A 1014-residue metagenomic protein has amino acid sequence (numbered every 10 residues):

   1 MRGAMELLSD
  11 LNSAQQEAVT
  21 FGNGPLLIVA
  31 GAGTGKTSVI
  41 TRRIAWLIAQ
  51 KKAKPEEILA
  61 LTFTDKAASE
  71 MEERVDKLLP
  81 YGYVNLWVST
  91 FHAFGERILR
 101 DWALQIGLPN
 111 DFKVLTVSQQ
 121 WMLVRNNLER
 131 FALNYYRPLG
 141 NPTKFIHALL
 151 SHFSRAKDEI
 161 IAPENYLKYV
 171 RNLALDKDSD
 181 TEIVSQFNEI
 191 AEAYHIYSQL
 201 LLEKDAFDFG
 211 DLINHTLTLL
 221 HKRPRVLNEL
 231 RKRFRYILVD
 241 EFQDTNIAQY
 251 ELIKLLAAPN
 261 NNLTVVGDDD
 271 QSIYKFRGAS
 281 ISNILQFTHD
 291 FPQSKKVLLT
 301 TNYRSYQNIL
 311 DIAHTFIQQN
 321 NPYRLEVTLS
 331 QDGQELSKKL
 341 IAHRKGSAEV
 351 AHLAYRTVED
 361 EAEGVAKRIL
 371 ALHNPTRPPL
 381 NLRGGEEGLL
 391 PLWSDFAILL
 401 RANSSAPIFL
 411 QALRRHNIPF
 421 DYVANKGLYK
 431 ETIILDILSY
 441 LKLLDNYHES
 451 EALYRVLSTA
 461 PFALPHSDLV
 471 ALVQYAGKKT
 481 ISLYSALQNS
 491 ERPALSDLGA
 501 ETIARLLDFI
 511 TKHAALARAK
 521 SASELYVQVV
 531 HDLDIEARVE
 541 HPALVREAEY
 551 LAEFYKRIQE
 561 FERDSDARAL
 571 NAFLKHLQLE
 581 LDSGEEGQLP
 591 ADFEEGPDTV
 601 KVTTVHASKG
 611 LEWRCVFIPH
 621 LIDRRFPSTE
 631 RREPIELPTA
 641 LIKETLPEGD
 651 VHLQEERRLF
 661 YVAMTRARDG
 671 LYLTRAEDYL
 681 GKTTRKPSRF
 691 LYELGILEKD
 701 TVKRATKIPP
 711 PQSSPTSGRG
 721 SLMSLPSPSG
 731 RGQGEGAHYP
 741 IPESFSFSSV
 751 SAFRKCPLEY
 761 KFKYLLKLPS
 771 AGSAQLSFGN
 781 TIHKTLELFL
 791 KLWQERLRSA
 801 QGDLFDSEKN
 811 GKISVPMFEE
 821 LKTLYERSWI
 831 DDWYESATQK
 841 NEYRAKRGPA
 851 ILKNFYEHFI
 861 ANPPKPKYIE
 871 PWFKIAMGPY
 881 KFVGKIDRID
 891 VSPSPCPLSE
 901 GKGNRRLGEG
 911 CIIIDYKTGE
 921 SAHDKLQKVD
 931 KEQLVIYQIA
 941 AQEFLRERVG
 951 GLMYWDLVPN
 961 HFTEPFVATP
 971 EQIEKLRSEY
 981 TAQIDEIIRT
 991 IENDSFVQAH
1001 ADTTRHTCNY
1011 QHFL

Functional and structural regions predicted by a protein language model:
M1-E73, N85, I183-S185, R225 (+13 more regions): Conserved motor-region signature of P-loop NTPase helicases/translocases
R2-M5, N23-G24, A45-L217, P224-L227 (+11 more regions): A basic/glycine-biased coupling hinge at the interface between accessory DNA-binding modules
D180, T785-W872, A876: A non-catalytic, helix-rich entry segment at domain boundaries
L340, D700, T706-K707, M723-S724 (+1 more regions): Metal-dependent nuclease catalytic regions and adjoining charged, substrate-binding loops involved in nucleic-acid end
G477, G596-T599, I622-R631, E636-K699 (+3 more regions): C-terminal accessory regions
D497-D508, Y692-Q794, A800: C-terminal, charged and often intrinsically disordered regions of DNA end-processing helicases and nucleases
E656-L671, L926-D956: Metal-dependent nuclease catalytic cores in nucleic-acid-processing enzymes, especially RNase H-like/related
E870-S892, G908-F944, L957: Non-catalytic protein-protein interaction segments used by genome-maintenance enzymes to assemble and couple activities
